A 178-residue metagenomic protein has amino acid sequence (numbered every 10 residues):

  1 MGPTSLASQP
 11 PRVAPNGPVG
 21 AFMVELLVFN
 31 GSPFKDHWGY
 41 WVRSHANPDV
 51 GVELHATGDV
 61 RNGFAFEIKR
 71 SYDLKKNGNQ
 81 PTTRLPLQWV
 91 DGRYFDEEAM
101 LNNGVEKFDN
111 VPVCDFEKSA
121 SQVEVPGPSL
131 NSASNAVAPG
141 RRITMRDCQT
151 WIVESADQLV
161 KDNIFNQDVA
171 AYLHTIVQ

Functional and structural regions predicted by a protein language model:
G2-M23, S32-H37, V42-I143: Non-catalytic ligand/cofactor/substrate-binding and regulatory segments of enzyme domains
L26-L27: Cytosolic juxtamembrane helix and N-cap/initiation of the first transmembrane helix
R43, D157-I164: Hydrophobic/aromatic-lined pockets within catalytic cores
F116, R141-L159: Active-site nucleophilic cysteine motif
K118, E154, A171, T175: Charged/polar, solvent-exposed surface patches and flexible loops
K161-Q178: C-terminal helix/juxtamembrane-tail motif
